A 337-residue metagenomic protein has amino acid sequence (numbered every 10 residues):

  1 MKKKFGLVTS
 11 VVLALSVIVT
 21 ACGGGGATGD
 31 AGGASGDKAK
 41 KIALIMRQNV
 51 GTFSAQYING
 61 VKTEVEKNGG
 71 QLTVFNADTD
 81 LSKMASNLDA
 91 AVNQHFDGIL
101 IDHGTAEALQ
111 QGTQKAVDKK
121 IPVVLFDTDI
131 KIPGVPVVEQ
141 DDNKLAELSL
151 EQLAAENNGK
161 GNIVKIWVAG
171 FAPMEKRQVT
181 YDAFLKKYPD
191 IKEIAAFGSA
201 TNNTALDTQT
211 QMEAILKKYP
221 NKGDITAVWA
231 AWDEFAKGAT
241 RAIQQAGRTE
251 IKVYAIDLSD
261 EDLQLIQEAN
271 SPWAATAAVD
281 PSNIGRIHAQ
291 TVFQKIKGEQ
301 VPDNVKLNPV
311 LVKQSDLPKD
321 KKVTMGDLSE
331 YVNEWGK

Functional and structural regions predicted by a protein language model:
K2-K4, C22-K337: A residue-level marker of the well-folded mature domains of exported/periplasmic proteins
F5-A14: Sec-dependent N-terminal signal peptides
A14-S16, N59: Hydrophobic alpha-helical membrane context
